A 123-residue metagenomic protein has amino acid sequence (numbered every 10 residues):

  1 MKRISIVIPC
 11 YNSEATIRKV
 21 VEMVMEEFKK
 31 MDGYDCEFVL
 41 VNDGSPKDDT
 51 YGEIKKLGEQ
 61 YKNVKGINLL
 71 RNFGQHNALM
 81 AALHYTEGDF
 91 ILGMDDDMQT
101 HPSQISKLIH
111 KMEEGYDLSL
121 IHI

Functional and structural regions predicted by a protein language model:
R3-S5, E37: Cell-envelope/extracellular polymer assembly enzymes that use nucleotide-activated donors
S13-K29: Short, well-formed alpha-helical segments that are part of the catalytic scaffolds of diverse glycosyltransferases
D32-S45, I67-N68: Short beta-strand/loop segment that forms part of the nucleotide-sugar
N42-Y51, M98: A conserved acidic beta->alpha catalytic loop
G52, L69-T86, S106-K107: Glycine-rich, basic loop-to-helix element that forms the pyrophosphate-binding segment of sugar-nucleotide handling
I91: Short aromatic/hydrophobic "clamp" motif used to bind/position activated sugar donors
I105-L118: Conserved donor-nucleotide/metal-binding helix-loop-beta segment in metal-dependent transferases, i.e., the alpha-helix
I121-I123: Conserved small/polar residues in nucleotide/adenosyl-binding loops
